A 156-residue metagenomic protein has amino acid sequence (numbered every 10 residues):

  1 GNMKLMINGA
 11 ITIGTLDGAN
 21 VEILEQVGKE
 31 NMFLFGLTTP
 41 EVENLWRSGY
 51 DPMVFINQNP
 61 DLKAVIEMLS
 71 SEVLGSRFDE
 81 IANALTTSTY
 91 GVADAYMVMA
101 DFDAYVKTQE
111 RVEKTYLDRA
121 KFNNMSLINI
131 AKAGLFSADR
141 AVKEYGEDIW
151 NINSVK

Functional and structural regions predicted by a protein language model:
G1-S126, I130-R140, E144-K156: Catalytic binding pocket for nucleotide-activated donors in carbohydrate/polymer assembly enzymes
